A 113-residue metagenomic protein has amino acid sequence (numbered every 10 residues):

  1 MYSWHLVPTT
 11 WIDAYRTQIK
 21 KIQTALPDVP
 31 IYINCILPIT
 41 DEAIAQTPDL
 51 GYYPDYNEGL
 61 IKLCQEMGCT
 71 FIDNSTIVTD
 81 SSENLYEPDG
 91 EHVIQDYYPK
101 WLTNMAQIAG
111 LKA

Functional and structural regions predicted by a protein language model:
M1-I12, L37-T40: Oxyanion-hole/transition-state-stabilizing segment in secreted/luminal serine hydrolases and related acyltransferases
T10, A14, Y52-D55: Alpha-helical initiation/capping and key positions within long helical/coiled-coil segments
Y15-K20, N57, I61: Generic structural signal for well-ordered alpha-helices, preferentially at hydrophobic/aromatic core positions
I22-T24, A109: N-terminal cationic-hydrophobic initiation segments that often serve targeting/anchoring roles
L26-P30: A short helix->loop->beta-strand "cap" motif at the edges of active sites that frequently abuts
Y32-C35: Structural beta-sheet core signal
L37-A113: Catalytic His-Asp segment of secreted/periplasmic serine-dependent ester chemistry enzymes
